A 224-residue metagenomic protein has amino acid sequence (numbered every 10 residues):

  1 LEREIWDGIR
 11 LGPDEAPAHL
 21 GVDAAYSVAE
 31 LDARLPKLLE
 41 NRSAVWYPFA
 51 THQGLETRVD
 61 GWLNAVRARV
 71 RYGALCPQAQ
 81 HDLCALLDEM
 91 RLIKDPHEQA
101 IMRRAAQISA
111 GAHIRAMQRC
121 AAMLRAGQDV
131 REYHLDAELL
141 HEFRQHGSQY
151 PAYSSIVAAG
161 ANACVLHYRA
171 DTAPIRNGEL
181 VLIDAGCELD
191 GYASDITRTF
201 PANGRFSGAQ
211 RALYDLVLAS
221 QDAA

Functional and structural regions predicted by a protein language model:
L1-A224: Active-site neighborhoods and metal-handling regions in enzymes and metal-associated proteins
